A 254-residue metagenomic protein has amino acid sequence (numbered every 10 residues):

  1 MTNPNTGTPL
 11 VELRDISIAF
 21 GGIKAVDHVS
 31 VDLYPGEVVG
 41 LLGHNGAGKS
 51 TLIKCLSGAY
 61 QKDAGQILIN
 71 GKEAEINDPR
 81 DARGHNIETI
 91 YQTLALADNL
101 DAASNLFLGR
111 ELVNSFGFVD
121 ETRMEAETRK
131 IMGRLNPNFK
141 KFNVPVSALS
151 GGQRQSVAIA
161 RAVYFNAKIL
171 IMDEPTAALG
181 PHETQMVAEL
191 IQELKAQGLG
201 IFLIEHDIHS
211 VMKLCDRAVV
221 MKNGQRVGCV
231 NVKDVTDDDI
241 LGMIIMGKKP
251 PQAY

Functional and structural regions predicted by a protein language model:
T2-Y254: Glycine-rich phosphate-binding loops of nucleotide-dependent enzymes
